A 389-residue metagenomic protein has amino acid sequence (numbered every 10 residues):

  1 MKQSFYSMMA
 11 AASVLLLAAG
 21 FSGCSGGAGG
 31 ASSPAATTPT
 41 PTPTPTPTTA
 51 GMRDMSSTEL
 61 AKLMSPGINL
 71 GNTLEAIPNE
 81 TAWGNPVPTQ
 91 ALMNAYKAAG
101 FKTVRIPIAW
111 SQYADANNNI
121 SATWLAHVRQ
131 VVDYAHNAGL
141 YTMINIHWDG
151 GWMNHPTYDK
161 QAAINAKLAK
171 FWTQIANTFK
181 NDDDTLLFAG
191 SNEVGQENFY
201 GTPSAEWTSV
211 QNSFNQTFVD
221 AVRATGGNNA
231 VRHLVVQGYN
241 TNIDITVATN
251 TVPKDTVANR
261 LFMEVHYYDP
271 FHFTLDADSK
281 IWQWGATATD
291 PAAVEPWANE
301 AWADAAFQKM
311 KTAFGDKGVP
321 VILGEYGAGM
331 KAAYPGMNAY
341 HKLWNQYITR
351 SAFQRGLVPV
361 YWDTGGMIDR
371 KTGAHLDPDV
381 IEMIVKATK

Functional and structural regions predicted by a protein language model:
M1-A11: Bacterial N-terminal signal peptides that target proteins for export
S4, L16-T48: Bacterial Sec-dependent N-terminal signal peptides
A35-T103, N118, A313: N-terminal carbohydrate-binding accessory modules
L70-P88, A116-I120, P156-A162, H272-W302: Acidic/histidine-rich helix-loop elements that form or flank divalent-metal/phosphate-binding sites at the catalytic
G84-P88, L92-K102, A114, N118-W148 (+3 more regions): An active-site-proximal structural segment forming one wall of the substrate-binding cleft that immediately precedes
V87-A109, M310-K317, T349-S351, R355-V358: Catalytic domains of carbohydrate-active enzymes, especially glycoside hydrolases
A166-N299, Q308-A328, Q354-L357: Active-site region of glycoside hydrolase catalytic domains
A298-D377: Substrate-binding cleft of secreted/luminal carbohydrate-active enzymes
